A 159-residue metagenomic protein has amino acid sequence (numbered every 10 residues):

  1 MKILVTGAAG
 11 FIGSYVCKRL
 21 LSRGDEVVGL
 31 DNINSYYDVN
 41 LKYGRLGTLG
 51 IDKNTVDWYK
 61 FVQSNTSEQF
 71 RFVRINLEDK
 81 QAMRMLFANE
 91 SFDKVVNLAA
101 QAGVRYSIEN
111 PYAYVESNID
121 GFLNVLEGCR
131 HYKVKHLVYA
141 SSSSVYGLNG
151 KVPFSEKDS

Functional and structural regions predicted by a protein language model:
M1-S159: N-terminal Rossmann-like NAD(P)+-binding domain of SDR-like oxidoreductases, especially those catalyzing
